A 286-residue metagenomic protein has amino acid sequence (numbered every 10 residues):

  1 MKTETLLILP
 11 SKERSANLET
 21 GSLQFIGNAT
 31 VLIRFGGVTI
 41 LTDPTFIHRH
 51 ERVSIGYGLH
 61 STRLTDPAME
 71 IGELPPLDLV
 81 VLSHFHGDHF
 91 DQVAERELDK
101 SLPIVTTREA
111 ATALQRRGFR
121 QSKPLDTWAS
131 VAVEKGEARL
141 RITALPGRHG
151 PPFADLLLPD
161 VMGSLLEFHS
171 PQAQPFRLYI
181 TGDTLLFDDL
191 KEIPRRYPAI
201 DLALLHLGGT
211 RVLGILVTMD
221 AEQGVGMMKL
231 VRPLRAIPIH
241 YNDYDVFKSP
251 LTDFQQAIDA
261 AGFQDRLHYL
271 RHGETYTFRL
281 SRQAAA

Functional and structural regions predicted by a protein language model:
K2-L18, E73, T106-F176, D259-E274 (+1 more regions): Metallo-beta-lactamase
P10-S15, V38-V81, Q92-E97, G150-A154 (+1 more regions): Pre-active-site segment of Zn-dependent metallo-hydrolases
A16-E70, L157-G182: Conserved beta-strand hairpin/beta-sheet module of binuclear metal-dependent hydrolase folds, prominently
V38-I40, D78-L79, P103, L140 (+3 more regions): Structural motif
T42-D43, P103-T106, R120-W128, I200-H206: Short hydrophobic/aromatic-enriched beta-strand-loop microsegments
P44-F46, F85, L145-R148, G182-T184 (+2 more regions): Active-site metal-binding loops of divalent metal-dependent hydrolases
R63, P103, E109-T112, L185-H272: Cap/insert and terminal regions of metallo-dependent hydrolase folds
L77-D88, A236: Metallo-beta-lactamase
